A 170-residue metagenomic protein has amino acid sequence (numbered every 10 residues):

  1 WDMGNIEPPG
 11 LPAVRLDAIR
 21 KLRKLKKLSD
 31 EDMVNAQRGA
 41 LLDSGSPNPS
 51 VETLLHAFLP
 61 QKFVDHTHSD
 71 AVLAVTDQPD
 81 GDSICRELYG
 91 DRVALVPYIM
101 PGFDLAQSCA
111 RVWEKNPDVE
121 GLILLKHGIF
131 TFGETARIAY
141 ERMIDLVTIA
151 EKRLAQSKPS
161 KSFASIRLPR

Functional and structural regions predicted by a protein language model:
W1-R170: Glycine-rich flexible loops
